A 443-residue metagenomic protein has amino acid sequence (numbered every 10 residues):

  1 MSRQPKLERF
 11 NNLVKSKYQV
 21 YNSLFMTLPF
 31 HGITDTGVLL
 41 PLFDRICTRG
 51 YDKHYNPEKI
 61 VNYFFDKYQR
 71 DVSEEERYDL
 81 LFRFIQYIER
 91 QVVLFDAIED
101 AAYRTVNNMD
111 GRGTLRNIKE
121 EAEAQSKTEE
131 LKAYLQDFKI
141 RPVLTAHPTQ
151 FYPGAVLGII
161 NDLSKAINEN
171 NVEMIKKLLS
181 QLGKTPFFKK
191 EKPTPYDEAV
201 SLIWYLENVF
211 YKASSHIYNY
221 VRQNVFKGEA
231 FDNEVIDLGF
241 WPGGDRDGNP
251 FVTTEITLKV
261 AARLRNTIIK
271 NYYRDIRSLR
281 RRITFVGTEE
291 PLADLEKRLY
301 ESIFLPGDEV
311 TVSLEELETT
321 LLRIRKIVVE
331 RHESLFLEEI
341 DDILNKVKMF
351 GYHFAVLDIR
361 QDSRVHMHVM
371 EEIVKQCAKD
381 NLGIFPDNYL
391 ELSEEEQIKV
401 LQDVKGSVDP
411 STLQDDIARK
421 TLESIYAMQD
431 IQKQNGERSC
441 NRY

Functional and structural regions predicted by a protein language model:
M1-K399, Q414-K420, S439-R442: Often metal-dependent polyanion-binding catalytic scaffolds in large enzymes
D403-V404: Extended, compositionally biased accessory segments flanking or bridging domains
V408-D430, N435-Y443: C-terminal amphipathic alpha-helical interaction region
